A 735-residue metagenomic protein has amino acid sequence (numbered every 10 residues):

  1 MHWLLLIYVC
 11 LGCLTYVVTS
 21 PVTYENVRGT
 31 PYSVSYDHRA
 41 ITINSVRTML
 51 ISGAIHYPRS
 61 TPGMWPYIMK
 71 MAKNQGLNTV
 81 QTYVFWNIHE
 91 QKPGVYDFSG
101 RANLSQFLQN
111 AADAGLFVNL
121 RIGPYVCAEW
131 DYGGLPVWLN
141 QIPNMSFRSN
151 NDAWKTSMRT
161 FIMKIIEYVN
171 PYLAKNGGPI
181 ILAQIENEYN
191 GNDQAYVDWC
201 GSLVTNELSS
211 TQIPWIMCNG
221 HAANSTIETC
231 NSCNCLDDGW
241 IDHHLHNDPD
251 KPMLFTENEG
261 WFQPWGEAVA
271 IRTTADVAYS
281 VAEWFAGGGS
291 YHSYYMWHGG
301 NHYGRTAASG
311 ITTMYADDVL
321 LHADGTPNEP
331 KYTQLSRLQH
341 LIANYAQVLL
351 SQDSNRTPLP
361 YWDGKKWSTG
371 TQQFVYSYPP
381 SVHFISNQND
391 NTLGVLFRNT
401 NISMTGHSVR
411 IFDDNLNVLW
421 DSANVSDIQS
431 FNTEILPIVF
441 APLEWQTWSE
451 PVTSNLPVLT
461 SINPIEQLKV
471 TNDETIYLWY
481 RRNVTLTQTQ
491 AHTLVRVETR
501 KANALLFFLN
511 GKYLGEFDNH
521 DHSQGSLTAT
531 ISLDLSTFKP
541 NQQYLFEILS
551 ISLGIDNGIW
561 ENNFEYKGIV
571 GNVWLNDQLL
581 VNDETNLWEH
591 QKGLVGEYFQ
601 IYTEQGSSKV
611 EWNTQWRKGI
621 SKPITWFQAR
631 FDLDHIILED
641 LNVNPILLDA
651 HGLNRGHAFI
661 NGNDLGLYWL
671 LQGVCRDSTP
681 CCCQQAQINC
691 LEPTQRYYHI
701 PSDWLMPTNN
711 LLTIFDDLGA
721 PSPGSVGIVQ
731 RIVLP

Functional and structural regions predicted by a protein language model:
H2-T19: Cleavable N-terminal signal peptides of Sec/SRP-targeted secreted and luminal proteins
Y16-T79: N-terminal carbohydrate-binding accessory modules
V22-P31, L120, P124-S157, M163-S293: Substrate-binding/catalytic cleft of secreted carbohydrate-active enzymes, primarily glycoside hydrolases
V46, Y83-V95, G100, A128-A153 (+3 more regions): Aromatic- and acidic-residue-enriched carbohydrate-binding clefts of CAZyme catalytic domains
H56-N74, P93-A112, A491-K501, S523-S536 (+5 more regions): Aromatic- and glycine-enriched glycan-recognition loops and surfaces that form the carbohydrate-binding subsites
M64-D131, G201-E207: Aromatic-lined substrate-binding rim segments of carbohydrate-active enzymes
M158-V169, N176-Q184, N190, V197 (+12 more regions): Carbohydrate-binding surfaces of carbohydrate-active enzymes
L486, A491-G511, F546-I548, F631-D664 (+2 more regions): Aromatic-lined ligand-binding clefts that engage carbohydrates, nucleic acids, or primary amines
